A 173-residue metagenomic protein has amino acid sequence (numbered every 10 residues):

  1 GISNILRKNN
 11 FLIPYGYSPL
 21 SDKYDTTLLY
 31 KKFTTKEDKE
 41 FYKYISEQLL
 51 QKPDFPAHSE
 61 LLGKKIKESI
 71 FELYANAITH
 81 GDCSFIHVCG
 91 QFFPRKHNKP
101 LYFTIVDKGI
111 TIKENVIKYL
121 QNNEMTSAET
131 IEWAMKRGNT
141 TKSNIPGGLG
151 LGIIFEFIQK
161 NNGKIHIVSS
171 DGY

Functional and structural regions predicted by a protein language model:
G1-K52, L61-K64: STAS-like cytosolic regulatory interaction modules
L29-H58, K113, Y119-G138, E156: Helix-loop-beta hinge of the Bergerat
H58-R95, L151-I158: Conserved ATP-binding N-box helix of the HATPase_c
N98-F103: Short beta-strand element(s) in the Bergerat
D107: Acidic ATP/Mg2+-coordinating residue in the GHKL
I110: Glycine-rich G1-box
K118-Y173: Flexible ATP-lid and adjacent glycine-rich G1/G2 motifs of the Bergerat
